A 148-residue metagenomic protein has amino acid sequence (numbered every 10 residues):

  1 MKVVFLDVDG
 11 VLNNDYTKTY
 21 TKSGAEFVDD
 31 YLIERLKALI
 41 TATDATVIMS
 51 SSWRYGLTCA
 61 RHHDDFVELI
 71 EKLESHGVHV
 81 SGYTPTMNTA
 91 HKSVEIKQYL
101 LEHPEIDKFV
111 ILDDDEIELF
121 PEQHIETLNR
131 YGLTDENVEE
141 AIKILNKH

Functional and structural regions predicted by a protein language model:
M1-H148: Catalytic phosphate/metal-binding cores of nucleic-acid and nucleotide-processing enzymes, i.e., regions that mediate
